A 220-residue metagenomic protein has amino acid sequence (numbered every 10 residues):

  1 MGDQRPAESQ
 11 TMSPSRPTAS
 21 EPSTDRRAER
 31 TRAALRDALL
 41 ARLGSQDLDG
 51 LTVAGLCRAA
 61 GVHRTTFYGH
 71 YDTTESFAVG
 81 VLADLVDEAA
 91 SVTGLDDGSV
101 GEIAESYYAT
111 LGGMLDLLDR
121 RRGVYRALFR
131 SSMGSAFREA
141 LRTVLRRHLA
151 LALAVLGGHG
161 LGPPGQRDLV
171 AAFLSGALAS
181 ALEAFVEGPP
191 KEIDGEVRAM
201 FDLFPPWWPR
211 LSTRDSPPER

Functional and structural regions predicted by a protein language model:
M1-Q46, G55: Basic, helix-initiating cap at the start of DNA-binding domains
G2, L51-H63, T74-V81, V86 (+4 more regions): N-terminal intrinsically disordered, cationic/polar leader segments that include organellar targeting peptides
G2-T18, A150-A154, R167-D168, E187-R220: C-terminal peripheral helix-coil segments that are non-catalytic and often amphipathic
E29-L40, G44, D49-V53, G61 (+3 more regions): An amphipathic alpha-helix adjacent to DNA-recognition modules
L51-T52, R126-L128, D194: Short, hydrophobic secondary-structure boundary micro-motifs
V92-V100, Y125-L128, S132, L153-H159 (+1 more regions): Secondary-structure edge/capping motif, primarily at the C-terminal ends of alpha-helices and the immediately following
T93-V124, G134: Hydrophobic alpha-helical connector segments
G112, M133-H159, G165-A179: Amphipathic alpha-helical packing segments from all-alpha helical-bundle domains
